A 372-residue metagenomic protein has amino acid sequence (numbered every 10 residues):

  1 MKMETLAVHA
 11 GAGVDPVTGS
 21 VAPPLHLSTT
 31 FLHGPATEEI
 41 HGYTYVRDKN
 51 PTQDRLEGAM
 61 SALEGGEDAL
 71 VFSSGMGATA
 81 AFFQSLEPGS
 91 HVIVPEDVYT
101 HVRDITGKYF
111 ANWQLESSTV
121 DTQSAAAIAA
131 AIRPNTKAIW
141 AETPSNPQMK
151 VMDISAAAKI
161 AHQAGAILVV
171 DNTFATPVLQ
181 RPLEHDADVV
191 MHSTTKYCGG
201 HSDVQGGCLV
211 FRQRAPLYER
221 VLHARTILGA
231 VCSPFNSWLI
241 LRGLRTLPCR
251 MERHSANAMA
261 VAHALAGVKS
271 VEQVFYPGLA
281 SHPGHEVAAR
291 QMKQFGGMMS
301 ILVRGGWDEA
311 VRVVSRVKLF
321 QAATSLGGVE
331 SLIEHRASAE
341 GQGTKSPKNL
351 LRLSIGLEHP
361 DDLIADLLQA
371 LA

Functional and structural regions predicted by a protein language model:
M1, G107, P134-K137, R250 (+2 more regions): PLP-dependent enzyme catalytic core of the Aspartate aminotransferase-like
M1-G42: N-terminal glycine-rich, Lys/His-bearing helix-loop that initiates the first secondary-structure elements of many
H9, A69-S270, F275: Conserved PLP-enzyme active-site core in the AAT-like
A12-V14, L27-H33, F174, K196 (+5 more regions): Glycine-rich beta-alpha junction loops
T30-A80, S85, H101-K108: Conserved N-terminal alpha-helix of the aminotransferase class I/II PLP-enzyme fold
H41, Q205, N236, I240 (+2 more regions): Short amphipathic alpha-helical segments
L63, L265-K269, V317: Acidic-histidine catalytic/liganding microenvironments
S270-L351, I355: Conserved C-terminal alpha-helix-loop-beta "cap" of PLP-dependent enzymes that closes/shapes the active-site mouth
